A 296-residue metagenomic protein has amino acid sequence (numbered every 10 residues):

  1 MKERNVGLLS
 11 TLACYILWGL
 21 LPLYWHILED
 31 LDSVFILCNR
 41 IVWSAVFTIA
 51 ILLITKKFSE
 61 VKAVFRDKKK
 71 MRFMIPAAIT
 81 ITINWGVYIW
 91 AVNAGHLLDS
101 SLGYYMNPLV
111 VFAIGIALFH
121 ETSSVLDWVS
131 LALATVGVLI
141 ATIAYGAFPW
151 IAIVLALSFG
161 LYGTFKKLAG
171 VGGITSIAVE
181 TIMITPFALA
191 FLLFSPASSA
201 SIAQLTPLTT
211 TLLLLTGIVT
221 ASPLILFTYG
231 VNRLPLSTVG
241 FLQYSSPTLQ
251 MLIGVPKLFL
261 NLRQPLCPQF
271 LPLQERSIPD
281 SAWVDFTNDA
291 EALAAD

Functional and structural regions predicted by a protein language model:
M1-A13, V46-M74, V125, I177 (+4 more regions): Membrane-interface interhelical linkers
M1-F35, V136-L168, I253, A295-D296: Glycine-/small-residue-enriched transmembrane alpha-helix faces in small-molecule transporters and effluxers
L23-V34, E60-V64, N93-H96, V136-L139 (+3 more regions): Membrane-interface helix termini and inter-helical loops of multi-pass transporters
L28, I36, A91-V92, A117-F119 (+5 more regions): Hydrophobic/aromatic residues within transmembrane alpha-helices of multi-pass small-molecule transporters
I41, A144, Y244-D296: C-terminal-most transmembrane helix of multi-pass membrane proteins
E60-L98, I140, I218-L234: Specific transmembrane alpha-helical segments of multi-pass solute transporters/efflux pumps, especially DMT/EamA
W90, N107-L126, T248-L271: C-terminal transmembrane-helix exit sites in multi-pass transporters
L102-M106, G173-M183, A221-P256: Helix-helix packing/entry segments at the starts of transmembrane helices
